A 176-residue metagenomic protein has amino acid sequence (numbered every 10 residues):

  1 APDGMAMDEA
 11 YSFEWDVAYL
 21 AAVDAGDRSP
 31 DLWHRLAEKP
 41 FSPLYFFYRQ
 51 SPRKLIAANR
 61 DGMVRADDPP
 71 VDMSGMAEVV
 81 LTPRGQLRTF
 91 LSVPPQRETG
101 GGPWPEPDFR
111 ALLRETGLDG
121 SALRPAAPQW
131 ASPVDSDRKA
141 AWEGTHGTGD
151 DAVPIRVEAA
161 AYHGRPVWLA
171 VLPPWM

Functional and structural regions predicted by a protein language model:
A1-M176: Soluble extramembrane regions of membrane proteins in the secretory/endomembrane system
